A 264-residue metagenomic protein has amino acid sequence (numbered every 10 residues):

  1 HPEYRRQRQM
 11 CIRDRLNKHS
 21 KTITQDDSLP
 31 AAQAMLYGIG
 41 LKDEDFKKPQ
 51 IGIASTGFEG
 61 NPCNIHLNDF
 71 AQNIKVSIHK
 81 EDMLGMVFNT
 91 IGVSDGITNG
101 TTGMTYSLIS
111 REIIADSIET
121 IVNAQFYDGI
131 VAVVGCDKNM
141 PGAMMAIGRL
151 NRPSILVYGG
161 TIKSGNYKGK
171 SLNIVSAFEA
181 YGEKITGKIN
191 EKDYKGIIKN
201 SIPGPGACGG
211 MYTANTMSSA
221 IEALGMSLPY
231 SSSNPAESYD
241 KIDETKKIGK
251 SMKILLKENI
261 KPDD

Functional and structural regions predicted by a protein language model:
H1-I12: Single conserved hydrophobic/aromatic residue that forms the stacking wall/gate of nucleotide- or nucleobase-binding
R13-D45, K80: N-terminal amphipathic/basic leader segments beginning at the initiator methionine
H19, I23, L41, F58-H66 (+2 more regions): A short N-terminal beta->alpha junction/helix N-cap motif
T24, L36-Y37, K47, N68 (+4 more regions): Generic, ordered loop/turn and secondary-structure boundary motif
G40-F46, I51, I65-H66, Y167 (+2 more regions): Short capping/connector residues at structural and topological boundaries
E44-Y158: Long, structured ligand/cofactor-binding scaffold of large enzymes
M104-D264: Active-site cavity-forming subdomains of large catalytic enzyme subunits
